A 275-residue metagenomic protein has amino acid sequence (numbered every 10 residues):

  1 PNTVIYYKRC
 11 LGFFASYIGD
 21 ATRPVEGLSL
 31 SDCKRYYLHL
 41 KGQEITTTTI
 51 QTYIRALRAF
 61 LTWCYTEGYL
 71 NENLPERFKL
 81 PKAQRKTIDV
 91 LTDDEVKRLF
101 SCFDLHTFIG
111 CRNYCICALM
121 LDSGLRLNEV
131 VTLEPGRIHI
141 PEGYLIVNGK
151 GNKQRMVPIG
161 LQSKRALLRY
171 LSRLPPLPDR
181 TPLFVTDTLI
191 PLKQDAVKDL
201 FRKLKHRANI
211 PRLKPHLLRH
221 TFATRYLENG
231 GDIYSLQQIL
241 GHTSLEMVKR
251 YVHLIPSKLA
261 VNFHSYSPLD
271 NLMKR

Functional and structural regions predicted by a protein language model:
P1-R275: Conserved catalytic core of the tyrosine transesterase superfamily
